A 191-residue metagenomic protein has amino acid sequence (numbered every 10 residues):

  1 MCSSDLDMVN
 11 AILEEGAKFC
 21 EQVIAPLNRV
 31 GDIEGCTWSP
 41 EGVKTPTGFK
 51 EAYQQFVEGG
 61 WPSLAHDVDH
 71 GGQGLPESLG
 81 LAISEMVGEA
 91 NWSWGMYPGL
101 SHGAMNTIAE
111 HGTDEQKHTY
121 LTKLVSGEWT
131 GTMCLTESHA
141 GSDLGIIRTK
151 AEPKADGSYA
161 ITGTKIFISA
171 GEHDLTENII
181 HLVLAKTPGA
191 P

Functional and structural regions predicted by a protein language model:
M1-S3: Short, small-residue-biased leader/transition segments that mark boundaries at the very start of proteins
A11-Q22: A non-catalytic, amphipathic alpha-helix used as a structural packing/dimerization or gating element in enzyme scaffolds
E21, A25-R29, G88: Charged/polar positions within long, soluble alpha-helices
C36, Y97-S101, G112-K154: Internal maturation/activation junctions in enzymes
S39, G71-G74, G103-T107, E115-Q116 (+3 more regions): Flexible loop/turn segments at secondary-structure boundaries
T45-H118, T122, S126, L175-I180: Internal helix-loop-helix
S158, T162-P191: A short core secondary-structure module
